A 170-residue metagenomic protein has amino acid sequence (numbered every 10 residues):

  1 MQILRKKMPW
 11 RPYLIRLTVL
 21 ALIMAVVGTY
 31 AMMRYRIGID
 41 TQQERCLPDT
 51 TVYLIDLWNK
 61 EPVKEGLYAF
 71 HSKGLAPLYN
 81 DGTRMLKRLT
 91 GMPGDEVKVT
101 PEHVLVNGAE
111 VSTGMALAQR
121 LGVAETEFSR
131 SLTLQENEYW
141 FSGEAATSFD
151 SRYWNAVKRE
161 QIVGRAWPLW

Functional and structural regions predicted by a protein language model:
M1-R84, T133, R152-W170: Protein maturation boundaries and topogenic segments
E44-R45, L89, E96-V97, S131-L132: Short, exposed beta-strand/loop patches in secreted or surface proteins that constitute
K60, V97, V104, T147-S148: Solvent-exposed loop/turn segments at secondary-structure junctions within structured extracellular/periplasmic domains
N80-V111: Mid-length scaffold segments of soluble, non-membrane domains
N107-T126: PP2C/PPM family metal-dependent serine/threonine protein phosphatase catalytic domain, recognizing the conserved
F128-S129, L134-A156: Extracellular/periplasmic metallocenter environments
